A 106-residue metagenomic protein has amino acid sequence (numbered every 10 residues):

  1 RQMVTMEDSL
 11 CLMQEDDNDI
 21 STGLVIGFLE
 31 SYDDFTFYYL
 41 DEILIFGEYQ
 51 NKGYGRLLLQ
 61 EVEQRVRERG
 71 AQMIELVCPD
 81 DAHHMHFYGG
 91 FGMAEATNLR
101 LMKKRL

Functional and structural regions predicted by a protein language model:
R1-T36, D41, F46: Acetyl-CoA-dependent GNAT
D16-D19, E48-Y49, E63-Q64, R105-L106: Short loop segments at secondary-structure junctions
L40, I74-C78: Conserved hydrophobic beta-strand within the GNAT/NAT acetyltransferase core sheet that lines the active-site cleft
I45, N51-Q64, G90: Conserved acetyl-CoA-binding loop-helix of GNAT-fold acetyltransferases
R56, E68, Q72, D80-N98 (+1 more regions): Conserved active-site alpha-helix within GNAT-family acetyltransferase domains
